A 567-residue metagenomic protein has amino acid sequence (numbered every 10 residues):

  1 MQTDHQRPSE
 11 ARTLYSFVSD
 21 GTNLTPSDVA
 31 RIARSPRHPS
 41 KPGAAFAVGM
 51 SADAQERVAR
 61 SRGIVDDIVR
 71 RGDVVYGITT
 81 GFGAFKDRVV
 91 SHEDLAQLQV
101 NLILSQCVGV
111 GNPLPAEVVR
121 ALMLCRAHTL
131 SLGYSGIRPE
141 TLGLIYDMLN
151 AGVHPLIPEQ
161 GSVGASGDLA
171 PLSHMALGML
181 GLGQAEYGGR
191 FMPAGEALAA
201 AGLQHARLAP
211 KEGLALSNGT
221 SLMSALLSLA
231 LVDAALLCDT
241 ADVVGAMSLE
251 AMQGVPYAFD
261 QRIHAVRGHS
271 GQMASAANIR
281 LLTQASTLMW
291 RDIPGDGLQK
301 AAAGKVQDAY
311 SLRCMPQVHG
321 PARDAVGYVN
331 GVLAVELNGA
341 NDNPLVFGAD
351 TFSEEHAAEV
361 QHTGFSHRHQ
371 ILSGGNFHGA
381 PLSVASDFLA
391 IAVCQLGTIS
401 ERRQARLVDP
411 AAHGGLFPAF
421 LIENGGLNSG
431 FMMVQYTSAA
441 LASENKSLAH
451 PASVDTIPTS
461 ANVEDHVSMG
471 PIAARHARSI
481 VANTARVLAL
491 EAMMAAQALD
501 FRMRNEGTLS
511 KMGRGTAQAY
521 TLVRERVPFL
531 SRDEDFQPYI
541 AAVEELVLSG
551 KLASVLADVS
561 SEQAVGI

Functional and structural regions predicted by a protein language model:
Q2-R37, A45, M50-D53, R57 (+2 more regions): C-terminal auxiliary extensions adjacent to catalytic cores
V29, L102, Q106, V118 (+6 more regions): Short alpha-helical scaffolding segments that buttress acidic/His motifs in well-ordered protein cores
V58-I64, I68-K86: N-terminal low-complexity or amphipathic/hydrophobic leaders
Y76-L98, S105-L130, P158-L180, E196 (+2 more regions): FAD-binding core of FAD-dependent oxidoreductases, characterized by glycine-rich FAD pyrophosphate-binding loops
H92-C107, R406-A419: Catalytic or ion-translocation cores adjacent to nucleophile or general acid/base/metal-coordination motifs in diverse
P113, G136-R138, D239, N338: Alpha/propeptide regions of enzymes that mature by internal proteolysis
Y134, V163-A165, G426: Conserved, non-catalytic sequence blocks in retroelement Pol enzymes and Pol-derived host proteins
Y134-Q160: FAD-binding glycine-rich core of flavoenzymes that anchor FAD
